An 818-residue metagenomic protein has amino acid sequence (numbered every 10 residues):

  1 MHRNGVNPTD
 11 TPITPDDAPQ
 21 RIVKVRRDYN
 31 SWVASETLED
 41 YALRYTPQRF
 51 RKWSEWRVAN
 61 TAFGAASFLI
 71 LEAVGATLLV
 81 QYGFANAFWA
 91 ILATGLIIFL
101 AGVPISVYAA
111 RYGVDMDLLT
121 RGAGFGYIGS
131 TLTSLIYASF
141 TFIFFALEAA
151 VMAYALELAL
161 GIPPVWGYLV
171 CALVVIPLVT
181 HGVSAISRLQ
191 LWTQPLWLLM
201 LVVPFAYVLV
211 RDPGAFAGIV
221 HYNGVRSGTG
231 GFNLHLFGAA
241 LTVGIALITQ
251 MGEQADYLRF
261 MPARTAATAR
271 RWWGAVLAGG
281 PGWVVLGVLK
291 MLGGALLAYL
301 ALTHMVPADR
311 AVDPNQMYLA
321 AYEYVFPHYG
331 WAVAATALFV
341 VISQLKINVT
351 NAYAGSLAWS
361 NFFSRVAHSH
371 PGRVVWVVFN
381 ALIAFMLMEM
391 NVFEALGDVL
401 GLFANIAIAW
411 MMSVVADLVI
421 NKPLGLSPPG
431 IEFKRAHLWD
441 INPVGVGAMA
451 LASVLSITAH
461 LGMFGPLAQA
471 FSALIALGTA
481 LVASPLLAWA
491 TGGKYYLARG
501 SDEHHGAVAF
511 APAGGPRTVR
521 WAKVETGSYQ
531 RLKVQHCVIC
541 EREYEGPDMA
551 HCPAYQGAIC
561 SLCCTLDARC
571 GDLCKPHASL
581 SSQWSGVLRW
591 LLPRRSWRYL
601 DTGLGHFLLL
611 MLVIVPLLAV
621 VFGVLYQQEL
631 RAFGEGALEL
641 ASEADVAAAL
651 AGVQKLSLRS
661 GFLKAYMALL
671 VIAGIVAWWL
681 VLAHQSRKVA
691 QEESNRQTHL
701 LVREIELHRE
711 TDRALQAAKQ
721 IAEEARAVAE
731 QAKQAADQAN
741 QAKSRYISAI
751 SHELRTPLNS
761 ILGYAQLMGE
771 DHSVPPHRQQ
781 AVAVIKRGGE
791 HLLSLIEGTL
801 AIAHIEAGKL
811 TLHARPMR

Functional and structural regions predicted by a protein language model:
H2-F84, V202-P204, L234-L241, F260-V276: Membrane-interface "cap" regions at the ends of multi-pass membrane proteins
Y45, L196, W410-G478, A498-G514 (+3 more regions): C-terminal membrane-solvent junction of multi-pass transporters and transport-like membrane proteins
E55-E72, F205-D212, G224-L297, P327-V349 (+1 more regions): Hydrophobic, membrane-embedded alpha-helices of multi-pass small-molecule transporters
F68, L96-A101, Y137-A146, L196-Y207 (+6 more regions): Selective recognition of specific alpha-helical transmembrane segments in multi-pass small-molecule
I162, L198-V225, A246-I248, G294 (+3 more regions): Hydrophobic alpha-helical segments and their helix-loop junctions in multi-pass secondary transporters
W590-Q720: N-terminal membrane insertion elements
L707-R709, A714-H772, Q780, R787-E790 (+1 more regions): Primarily the dimerization/phosphotransfer
Q741, T799, A803-A814: Helix-loop junction within the histidine kinase core
